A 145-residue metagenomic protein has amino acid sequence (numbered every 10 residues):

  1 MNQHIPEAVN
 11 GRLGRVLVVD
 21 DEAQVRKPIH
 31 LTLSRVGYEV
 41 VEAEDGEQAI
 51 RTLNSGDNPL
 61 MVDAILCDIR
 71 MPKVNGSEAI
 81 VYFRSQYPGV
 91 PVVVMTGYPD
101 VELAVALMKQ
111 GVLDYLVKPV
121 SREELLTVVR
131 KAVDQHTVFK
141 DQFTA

Functional and structural regions predicted by a protein language model:
M1-L17, H30, N58-P59, R130-A145: Non-catalytic signal-transmission and effector/linker regions of two-component phosphorelay proteins
R26, P72-K73, T96, D100 (+1 more regions): The feature encodes the CheY-like receiver
K27-R35: Charged docking surfaces used in two-component/phosphorelay signaling
E42-A64: Acidic, metal-coordinating helix/loop segments flanking the phosphotransfer/catalytic sites of two-component signaling
E44-Q48, N75-E78, T96-P99: Acidic catalytic/metal-coordinating carboxylates
R51, S77-G89, A106: Short amphipathic alpha-helix used as the core "switch/output" element in two-component signaling
E102, V120-V129: C-terminal output helix
